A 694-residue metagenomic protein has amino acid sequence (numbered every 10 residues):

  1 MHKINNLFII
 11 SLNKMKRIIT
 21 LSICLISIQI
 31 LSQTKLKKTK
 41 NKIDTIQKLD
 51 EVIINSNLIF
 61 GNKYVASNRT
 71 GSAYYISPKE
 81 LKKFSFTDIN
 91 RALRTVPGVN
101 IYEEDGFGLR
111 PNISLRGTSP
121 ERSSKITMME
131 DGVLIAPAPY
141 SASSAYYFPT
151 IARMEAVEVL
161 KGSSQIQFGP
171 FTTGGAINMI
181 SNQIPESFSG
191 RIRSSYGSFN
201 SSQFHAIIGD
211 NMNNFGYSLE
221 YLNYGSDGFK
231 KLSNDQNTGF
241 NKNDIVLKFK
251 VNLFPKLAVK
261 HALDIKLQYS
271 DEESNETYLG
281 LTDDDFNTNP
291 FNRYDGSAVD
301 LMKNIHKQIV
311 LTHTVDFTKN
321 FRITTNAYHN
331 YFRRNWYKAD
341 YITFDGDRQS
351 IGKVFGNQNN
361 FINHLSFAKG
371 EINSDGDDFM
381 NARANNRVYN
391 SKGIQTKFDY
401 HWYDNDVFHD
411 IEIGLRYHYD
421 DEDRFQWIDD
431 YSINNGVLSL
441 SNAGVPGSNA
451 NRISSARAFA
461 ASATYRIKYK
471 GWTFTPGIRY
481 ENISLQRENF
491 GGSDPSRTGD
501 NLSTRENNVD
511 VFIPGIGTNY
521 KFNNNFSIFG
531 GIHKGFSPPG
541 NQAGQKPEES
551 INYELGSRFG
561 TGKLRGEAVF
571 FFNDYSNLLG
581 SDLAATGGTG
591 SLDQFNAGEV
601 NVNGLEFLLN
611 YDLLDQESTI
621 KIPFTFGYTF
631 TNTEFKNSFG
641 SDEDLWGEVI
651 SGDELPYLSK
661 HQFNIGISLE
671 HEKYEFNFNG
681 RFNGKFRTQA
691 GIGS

Functional and structural regions predicted by a protein language model:
V52-F84, L109-N112: N-terminal periplasmic "start-of-domain" segments of outer-membrane beta-barrel proteins
N90-P137: Extracytoplasmic beta-strand/coil segments of soluble accessory domains associated with Gram-negative outer-membrane
V133-K161: Short acidic/polar hinge/loop motifs at secondary-structure boundaries that mediate gating or recognition
S189, Y196-G225, N234-T277, N304-I305 (+2 more regions): Transmembrane beta-barrel wall of Gram-negative outer-membrane proteins
K256-D264, N304-G492: Face-selective signature of the C-terminal outer-membrane beta-barrel domain
D316, R322-W336, D340, K521 (+3 more regions): Membrane-embedded beta-barrel scaffold of Gram-negative outer-membrane proteins
Y389, N405-D420, V445, N449-Y575 (+4 more regions): Structural signature of Gram-negative outer-membrane beta-barrels, strongest in the C-terminal barrel of TonB-dependent
F595-A690: Gram-negative outer-membrane beta-barrel transporters
